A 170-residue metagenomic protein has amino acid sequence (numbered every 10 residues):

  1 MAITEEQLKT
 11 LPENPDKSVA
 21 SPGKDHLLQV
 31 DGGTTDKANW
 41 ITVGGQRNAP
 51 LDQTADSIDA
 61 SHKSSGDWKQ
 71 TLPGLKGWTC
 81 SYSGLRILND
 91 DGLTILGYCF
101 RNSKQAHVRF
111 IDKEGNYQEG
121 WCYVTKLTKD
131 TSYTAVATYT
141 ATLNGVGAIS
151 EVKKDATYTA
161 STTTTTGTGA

Functional and structural regions predicted by a protein language model:
M1-Q7, T165-A170: Basic/polar N-terminal segments that are highly enriched at the extreme N-terminus, encompassing both cleavable
A2-S83, T125-A137, T142, G147: Solvent-exposed edge beta-strands and adjacent loop segments that serve as assembly or binding interfaces
E13-P22, D91-N102, T159-A170: Charged, amphipathic alpha-helical segments and their flanking helix caps
L28, G32-D36, W40, I111 (+3 more regions): Surface-exposed, hydrophilic segments of mature proteins
P73, D90, S103-Q105, G115 (+3 more regions): Short linear sequence elements within intrinsically disordered, low-complexity coil regions
I87-W121, T125: Short, acidic/charged, Gly/Pro-enriched secondary-structure junctions
E119-A170: Mixed-charge, glycine-accented linear interaction segment located at domain edges/termini
